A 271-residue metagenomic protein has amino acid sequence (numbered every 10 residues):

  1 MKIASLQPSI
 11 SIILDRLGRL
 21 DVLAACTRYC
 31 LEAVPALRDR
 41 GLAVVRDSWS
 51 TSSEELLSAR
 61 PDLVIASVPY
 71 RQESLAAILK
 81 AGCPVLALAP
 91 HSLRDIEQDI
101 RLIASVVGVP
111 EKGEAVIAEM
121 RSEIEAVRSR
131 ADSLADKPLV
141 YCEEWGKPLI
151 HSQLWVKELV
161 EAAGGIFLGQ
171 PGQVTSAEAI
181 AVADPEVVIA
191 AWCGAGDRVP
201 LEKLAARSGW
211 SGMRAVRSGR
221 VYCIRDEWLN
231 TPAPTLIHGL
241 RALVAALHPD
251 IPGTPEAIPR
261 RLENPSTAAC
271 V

Functional and structural regions predicted by a protein language model:
M1-V271: N-terminal ligand-binding lobe of clamshell/alpha-beta domains
